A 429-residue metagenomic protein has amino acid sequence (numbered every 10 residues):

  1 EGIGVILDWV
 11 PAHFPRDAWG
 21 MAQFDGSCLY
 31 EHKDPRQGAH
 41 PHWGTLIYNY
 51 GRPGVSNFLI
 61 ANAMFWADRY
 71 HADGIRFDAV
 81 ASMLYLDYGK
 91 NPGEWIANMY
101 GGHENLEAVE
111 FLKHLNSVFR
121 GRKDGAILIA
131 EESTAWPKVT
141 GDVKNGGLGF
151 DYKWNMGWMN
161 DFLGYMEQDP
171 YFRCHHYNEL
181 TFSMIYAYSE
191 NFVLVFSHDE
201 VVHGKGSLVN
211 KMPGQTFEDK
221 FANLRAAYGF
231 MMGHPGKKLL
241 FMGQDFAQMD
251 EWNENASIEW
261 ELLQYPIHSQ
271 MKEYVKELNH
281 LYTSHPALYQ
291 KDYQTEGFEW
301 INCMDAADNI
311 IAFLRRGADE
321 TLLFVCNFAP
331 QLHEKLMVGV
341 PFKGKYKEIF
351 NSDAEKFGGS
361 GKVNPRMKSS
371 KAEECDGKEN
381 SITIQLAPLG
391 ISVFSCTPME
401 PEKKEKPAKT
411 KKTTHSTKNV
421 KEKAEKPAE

Functional and structural regions predicted by a protein language model:
E1-G4, P53-F58, E104-K113, D219-A222 (+3 more regions): Aromatic- and glycine-enriched glycan-recognition loops and surfaces that form the carbohydrate-binding subsites
E1-H103: Substrate-binding/active-site clefts of carbohydrate-active enzymes
G2-W9, W66, Y70, D78 (+3 more regions): Conserved beta-strand->loop/alpha-helix structural units within folded catalytic cores of enzymes with alpha/beta
H71-D73, Y88-E254, L262, T283-V338 (+2 more regions): Conserved alpha/beta catalytic core and glycan-binding cleft of carbohydrate-active enzymes
P266-L288: Catalytic cores of secreted or luminal carbohydrate-active enzymes
N351-E374: Acidic, Ser/Thr/Pro-rich beta/coil linker or hinge segments at domain junctions
R366-K404: C-terminal beta-strand-rich structural cap/linker in extracellular carbohydrate-active enzymes
E402-E429: Intrinsically disordered, polybasic Lys/Arg-rich low-complexity tracts
